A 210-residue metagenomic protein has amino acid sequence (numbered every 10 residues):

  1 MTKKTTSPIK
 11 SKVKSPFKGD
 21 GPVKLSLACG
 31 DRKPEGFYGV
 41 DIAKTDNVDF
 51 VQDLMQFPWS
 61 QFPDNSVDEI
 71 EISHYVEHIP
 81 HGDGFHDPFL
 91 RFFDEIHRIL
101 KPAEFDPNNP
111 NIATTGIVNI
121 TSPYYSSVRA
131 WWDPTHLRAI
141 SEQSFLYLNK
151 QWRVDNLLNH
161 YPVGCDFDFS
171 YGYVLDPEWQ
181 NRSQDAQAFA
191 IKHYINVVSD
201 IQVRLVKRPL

Functional and structural regions predicted by a protein language model:
L25-D31: Class I SAM-dependent methyltransferase "Motif I" SAM/SAH-binding loop
D31-P63: Adenosine-cofactor binding site in Rossmann-like domains, unifying the SAM/SAH pocket of S-adenosylmethionine-dependent
D41, Y75, I96: Hydrophobic adenine-recognition pocket in adenosine-nucleotide-binding enzymes
E71: A conserved beta-strand element that flanks and buttresses the S-adenosyl-L-methionine
F89-T114: A short glycine-rich, Lys/Arg-flanked "PGG" loop and its adjoining helix->strand segment in the class I
I120-S122: Acidic carboxylate diad motif detector
W131-G164: Conserved Class I S-adenosyl-L-methionine
N156-L210: C-terminal lobe and adjacent flexible extensions of AdoMet/dcAdoMet transferase-like proteins
